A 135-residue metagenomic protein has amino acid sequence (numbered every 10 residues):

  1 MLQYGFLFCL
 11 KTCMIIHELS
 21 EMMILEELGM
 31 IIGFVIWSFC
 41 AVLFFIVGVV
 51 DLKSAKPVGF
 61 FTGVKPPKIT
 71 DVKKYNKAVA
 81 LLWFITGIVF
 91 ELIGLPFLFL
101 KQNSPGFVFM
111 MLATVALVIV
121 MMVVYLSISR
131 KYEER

Functional and structural regions predicted by a protein language model:
Q3, M14-E26: Short, positively charged and aromatic/hydrophobic N-terminal segments
I31-F44: Alpha-helical transmembrane segments
F44-T62: Membrane-water interface of transmembrane alpha-helices
V64-V79: Short membrane-interface loop/juxtamembrane segments of multi-pass integral membrane proteins
N76-I88: Select subsegments of transmembrane alpha-helices in polytopic membrane proteins, especially boundary-proximal
E91-L95: Alpha-helical transmembrane segments of multipass membrane proteins
G106-R135: Alpha-helical transmembrane segments and their immediate juxtamembrane interface regions
